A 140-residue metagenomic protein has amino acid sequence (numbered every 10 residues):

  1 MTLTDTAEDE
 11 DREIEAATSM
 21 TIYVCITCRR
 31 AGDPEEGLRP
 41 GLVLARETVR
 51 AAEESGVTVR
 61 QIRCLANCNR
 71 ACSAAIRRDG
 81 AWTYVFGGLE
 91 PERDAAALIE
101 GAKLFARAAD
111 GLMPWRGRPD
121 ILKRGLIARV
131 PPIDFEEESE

Functional and structural regions predicted by a protein language model:
M1-E10, D33-E53: Short, charged low-complexity linear segments at domain edges
T2-R30, E136-E140: Polybasic, low-complexity association/targeting segments
E13-Y23, A45-N67: Immediate flanking context of iron-sulfur cluster ligation sites
T21-E35, R60-D79: Local cysteine-cluster metal-coordination motifs and their immediate loop/turn environment, predominantly Fe-S cluster
L42-V57, G87-E90, A96-I99: Ferredoxin-type iron-sulfur electron-transfer modules in oxidoreductases and energy-metabolism complexes
R63, Y84-G87, M113: Flexible, active-site-adjacent loop/turn segments at secondary-structure boundaries
R70, A75-A81, I99-E140: Short flanking/linker segments adjacent to small metal-binding domains or redox-active Cys/His motifs
